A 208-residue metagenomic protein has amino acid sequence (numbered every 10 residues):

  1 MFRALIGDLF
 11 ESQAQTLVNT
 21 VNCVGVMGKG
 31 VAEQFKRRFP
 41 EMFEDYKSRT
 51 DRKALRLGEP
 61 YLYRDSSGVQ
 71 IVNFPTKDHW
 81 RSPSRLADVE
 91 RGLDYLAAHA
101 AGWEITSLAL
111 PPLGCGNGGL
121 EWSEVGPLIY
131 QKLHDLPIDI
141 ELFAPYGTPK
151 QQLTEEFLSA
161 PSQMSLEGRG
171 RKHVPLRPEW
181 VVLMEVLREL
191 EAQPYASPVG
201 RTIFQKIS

Functional and structural regions predicted by a protein language model:
M1-W180, V186-Q205: Macrodomain-like recognition of ADP-ribose-binding/processing modules
